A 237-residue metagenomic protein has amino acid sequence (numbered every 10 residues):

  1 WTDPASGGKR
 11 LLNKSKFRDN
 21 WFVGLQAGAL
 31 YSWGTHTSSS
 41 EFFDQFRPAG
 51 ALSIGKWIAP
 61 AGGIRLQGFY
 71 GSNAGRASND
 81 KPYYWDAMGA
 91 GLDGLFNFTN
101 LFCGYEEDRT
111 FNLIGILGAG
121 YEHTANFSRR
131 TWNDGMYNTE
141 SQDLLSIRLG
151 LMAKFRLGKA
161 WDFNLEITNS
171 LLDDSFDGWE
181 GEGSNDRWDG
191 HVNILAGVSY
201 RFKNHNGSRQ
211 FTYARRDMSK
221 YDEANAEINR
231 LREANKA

Functional and structural regions predicted by a protein language model:
W1-S53: Short glycine/proline- and aromatic-enriched beta-strand/turn motifs that initiate or cap beta-hairpins
K9-N20, P60-A61, N100-L113, L157-A160 (+1 more regions): Short loop/turn motifs that connect adjacent beta-strands in outer-membrane beta-barrel proteins
D19, F42-P48, D86-A90, F111 (+2 more regions): Residues that define the transmembrane beta-barrel architecture of outer-membrane proteins
F22-G24, G63-R65, N112-I116, D162-N164 (+1 more regions): Residue-level detector of the transmembrane beta-barrel scaffold of outer-membrane proteins
L25-A29, L52-K56, L92-F98, L117-Y121 (+3 more regions): Residues on the lipid-exposed face of transmembrane beta-strands in outer-membrane beta-barrel proteins
T35-E41, G75-Y83, E106-E107, A125-G135 (+2 more regions): Outer-membrane beta-barrel translocator domains and adjoining extracellular loop/strand segments of Gram-negative
P60-W132, Q142-L144: Gram-negative (and chloroplast) outer-membrane scaffold detector with strong preference for beta-barrel transmembrane
A87, G158-K236: Predominantly the C-terminal beta-signal and adjacent terminal strand-loop region of outer-membrane beta-barrel
